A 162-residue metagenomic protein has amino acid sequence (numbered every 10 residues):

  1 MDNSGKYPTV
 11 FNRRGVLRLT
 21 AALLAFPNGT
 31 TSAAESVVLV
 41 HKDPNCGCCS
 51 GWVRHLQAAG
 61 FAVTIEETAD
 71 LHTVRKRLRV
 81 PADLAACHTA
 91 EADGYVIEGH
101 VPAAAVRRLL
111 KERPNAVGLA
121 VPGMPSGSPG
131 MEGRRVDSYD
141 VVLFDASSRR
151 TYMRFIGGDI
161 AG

Functional and structural regions predicted by a protein language model:
M1-F11, G15, L19-N28: N-terminal secretory signal peptides
K6-F11, K76-A82: Short low-complexity, flexible loop/linker segments enriched in glycine and/or proline with clustered acidic
T31-E35: Boundary at the C-terminal end of the N-terminal hydrophobic targeting segment
S36-G51: Local sequence-structure signature of Cys/Sec-based thiol-disulfide redox active-site neighborhoods
N45, W52, E67-D70, P102-V106: Stable alpha-helical elements in mature extracytoplasmic
R54-I65: Conserved helix-turn-beta segment immediately C-terminal to the redox Cys motif in thioredoxin-like folds
V63-V74, L84, A92: Thiol-based oxidoreductase modules, predominantly thioredoxin-like and allied folds used for disulfide exchange
R77-G162: Thiol/selenol-based redox catalytic cores and closely related redox-interacting motifs
